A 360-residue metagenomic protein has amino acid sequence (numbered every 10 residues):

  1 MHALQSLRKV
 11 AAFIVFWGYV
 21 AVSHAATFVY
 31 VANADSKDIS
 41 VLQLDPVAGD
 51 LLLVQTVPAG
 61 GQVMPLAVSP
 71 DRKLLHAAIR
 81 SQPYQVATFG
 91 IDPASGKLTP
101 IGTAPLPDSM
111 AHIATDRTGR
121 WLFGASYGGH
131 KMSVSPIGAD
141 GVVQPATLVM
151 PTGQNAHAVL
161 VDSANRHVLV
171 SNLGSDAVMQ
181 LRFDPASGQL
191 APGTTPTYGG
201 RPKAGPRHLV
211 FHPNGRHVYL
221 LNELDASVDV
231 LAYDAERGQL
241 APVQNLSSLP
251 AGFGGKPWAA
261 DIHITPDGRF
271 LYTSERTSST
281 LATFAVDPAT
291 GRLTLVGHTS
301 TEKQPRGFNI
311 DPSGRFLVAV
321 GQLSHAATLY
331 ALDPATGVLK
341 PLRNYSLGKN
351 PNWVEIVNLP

Functional and structural regions predicted by a protein language model:
H2-I14, G18: Bacterial N-terminal signal peptides that target proteins for export
H24-P46: An edge-strand/N-cap motif at the start of beta-rich repeat modules
V29-A34, S69, A77-S81, D116 (+7 more regions): Conserved beta-strand positions in repeat-built beta-propeller and related beta-rich domains
L42-G49, F89-G96, S135-V142, L181-L190 (+3 more regions): Short loop/turn segments immediately following beta-strands, especially the blade-tip and inter-blade linker loops
L52-P58, T99-A104, P145-M150, G193-G200 (+3 more regions): A short beta-strand motif characteristic of beta-propeller blades
L53-G119: Blade-loop segments of beta-propeller domains
G60-D71, L106-W121, V149-H167, G199-H217 (+3 more regions): Beta-rich, blade/repeat-based domains predominating in secreted/periplasmic proteins but also intracellular
V168-A226: Loop-centered beta-sheet repeat module
